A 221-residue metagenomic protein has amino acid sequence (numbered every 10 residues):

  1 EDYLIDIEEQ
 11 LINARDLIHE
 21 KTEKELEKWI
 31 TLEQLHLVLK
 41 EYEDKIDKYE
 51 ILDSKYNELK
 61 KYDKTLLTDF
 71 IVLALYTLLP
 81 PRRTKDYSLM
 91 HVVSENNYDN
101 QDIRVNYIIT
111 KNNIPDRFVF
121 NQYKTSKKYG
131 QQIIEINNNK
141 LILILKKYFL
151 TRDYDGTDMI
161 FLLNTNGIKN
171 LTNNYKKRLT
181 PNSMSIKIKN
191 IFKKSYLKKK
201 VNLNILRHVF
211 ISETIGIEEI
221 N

Functional and structural regions predicted by a protein language model:
E1-I30, Q34-L37, P81-R82: N-terminal DNA-binding recognition helix of tyrosine site-specific recombinases/integrases
L32-K85: Basic, Lys/Arg- and aromatic-enriched nucleic-acid-binding interface segment
E50-D53, L89-L141: Conserved tyrosine-mediated DNA breakage-rejoining catalytic core shared by Y-recombinases
T65-V72, P181, S185, L203-H208: Short, leucine-enriched amphipathic alpha-helices that occur as contiguous helical runs
R82-L89, E218-N221: Short, charged amphipathic recognition helices of the HTH superfamily and cognate SANT/SANTA-like modules
N96, K199-K200, E219-N221: Short, polar N-cap/turn motifs at the start of nucleic acid-interacting alpha helices
Q131-K200, N204, I215: Active-site/catalytic core of tyrosine-dependent DNA strand-transfer enzymes
I205-N221: C-terminal catalytic core of tyrosine-transesterase DNA break-rejoin enzymes
